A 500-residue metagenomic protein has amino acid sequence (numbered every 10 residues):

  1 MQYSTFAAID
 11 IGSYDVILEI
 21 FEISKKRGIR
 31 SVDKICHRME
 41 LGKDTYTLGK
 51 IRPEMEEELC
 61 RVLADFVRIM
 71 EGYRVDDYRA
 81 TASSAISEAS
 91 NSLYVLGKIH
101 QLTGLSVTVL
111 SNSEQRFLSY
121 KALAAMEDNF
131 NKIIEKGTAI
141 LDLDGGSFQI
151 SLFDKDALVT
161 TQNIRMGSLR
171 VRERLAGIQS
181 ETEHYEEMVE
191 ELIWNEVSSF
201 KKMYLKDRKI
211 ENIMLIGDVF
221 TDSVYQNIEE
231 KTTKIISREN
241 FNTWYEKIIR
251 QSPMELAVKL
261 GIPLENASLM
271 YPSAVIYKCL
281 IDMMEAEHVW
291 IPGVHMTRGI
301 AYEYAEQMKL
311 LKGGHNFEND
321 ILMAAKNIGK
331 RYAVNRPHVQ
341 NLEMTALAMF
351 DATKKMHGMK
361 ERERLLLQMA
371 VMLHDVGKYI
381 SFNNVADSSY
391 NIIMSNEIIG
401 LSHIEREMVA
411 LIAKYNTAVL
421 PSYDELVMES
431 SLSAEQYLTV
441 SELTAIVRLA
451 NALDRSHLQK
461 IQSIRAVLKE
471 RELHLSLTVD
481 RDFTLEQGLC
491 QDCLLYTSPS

Functional and structural regions predicted by a protein language model:
Q2-I29, I134-T160, D218: Gly/Thr-rich phosphate-binding beta-strand-loop-beta motif of the actin/hexokinase/Hsp70
F6, D44-G72, A85-S90, V95 (+4 more regions): Helical "lid/coupling" subdomains associated with nucleotide-phosphate turnover
D33: Conserved ATP-binding subdomain of kinase catalytic cores across diverse folds
G377, L489-L495: Feature 926 captures the class I aminoacyl-tRNA synthetase adenylation module centered on the KMSKS loop
L475-Q491: A short interface-forming secondary-structure element
Y496-S500: Conserved small/polar residues in nucleotide/adenosyl-binding loops
